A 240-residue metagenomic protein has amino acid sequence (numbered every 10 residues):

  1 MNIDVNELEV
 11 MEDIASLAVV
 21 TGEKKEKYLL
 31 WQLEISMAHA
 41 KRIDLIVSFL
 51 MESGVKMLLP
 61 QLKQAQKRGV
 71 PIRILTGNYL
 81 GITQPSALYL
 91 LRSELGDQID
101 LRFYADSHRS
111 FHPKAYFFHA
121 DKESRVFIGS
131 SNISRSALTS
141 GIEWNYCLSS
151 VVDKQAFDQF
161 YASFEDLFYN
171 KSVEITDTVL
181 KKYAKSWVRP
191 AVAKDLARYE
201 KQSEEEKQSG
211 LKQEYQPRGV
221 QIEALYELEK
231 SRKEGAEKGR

Functional and structural regions predicted by a protein language model:
M1-K230: PLD/PLD-like phosphodiesterase catalytic module centered on the HKD motif
K233-R240: Walker A/P-loop
